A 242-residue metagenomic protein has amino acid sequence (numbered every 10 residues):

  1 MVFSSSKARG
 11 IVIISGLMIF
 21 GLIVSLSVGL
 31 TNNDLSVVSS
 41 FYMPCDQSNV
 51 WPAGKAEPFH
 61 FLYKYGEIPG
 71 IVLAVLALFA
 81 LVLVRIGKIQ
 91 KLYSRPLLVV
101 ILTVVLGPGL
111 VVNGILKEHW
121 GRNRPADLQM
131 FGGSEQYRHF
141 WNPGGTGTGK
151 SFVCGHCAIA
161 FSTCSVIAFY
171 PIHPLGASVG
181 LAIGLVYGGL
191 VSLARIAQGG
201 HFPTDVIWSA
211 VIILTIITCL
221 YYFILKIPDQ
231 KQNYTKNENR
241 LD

Functional and structural regions predicted by a protein language model:
V2-A77, K117-R124, Q129: N-terminal transmembrane-helix/juxtamembrane module of multi-pass inner/ER membrane proteins
F3-I13, Y137-D242: Membrane-embedded catalytic cores of phosphoryl/pyrophosphoryl-handling enzymes
S4-S5, L83-R95, P171-G176: Membrane-interface helix-boundary motifs at transmembrane edges
I19, L102-P108, W208, I212 (+1 more regions): Hydrophobic faces of alpha-helical transmembrane segments in multi-pass integral membrane proteins
I23-L26, V105-L110, V186-I196: Aromatic-anchored segments of alpha-helical transmembrane domains
M43-N49, A53, A77-K91, D229-Q232: Membrane interface segments of multi-pass transport proteins and intramembrane proteases
E67-K88, C157-I172: Transmembrane alpha-helical segments in integral membrane proteins
L92-H173: Membrane-interface loops
